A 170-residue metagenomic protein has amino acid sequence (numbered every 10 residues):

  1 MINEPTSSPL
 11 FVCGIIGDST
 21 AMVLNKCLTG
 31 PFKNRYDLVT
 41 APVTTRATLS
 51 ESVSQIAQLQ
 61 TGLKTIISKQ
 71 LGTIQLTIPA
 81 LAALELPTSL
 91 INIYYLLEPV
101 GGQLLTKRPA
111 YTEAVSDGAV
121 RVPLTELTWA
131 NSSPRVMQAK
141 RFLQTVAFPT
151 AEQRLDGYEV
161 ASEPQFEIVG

Functional and structural regions predicted by a protein language model:
M1-L38, T65: N-terminal strand-loop-strand
A21-M22, G62, G102, F148: Generic structural signal for secondary-structure transition and capping sites
P31-Y36, L104-L105, P109-G170: Nudix hydrolase/Nudix homology domain
V43-I66, L76-S133: Unchanged
L71-G72: Local beta-strand/beta-hairpin segments that build beta-sheet-rich folds
